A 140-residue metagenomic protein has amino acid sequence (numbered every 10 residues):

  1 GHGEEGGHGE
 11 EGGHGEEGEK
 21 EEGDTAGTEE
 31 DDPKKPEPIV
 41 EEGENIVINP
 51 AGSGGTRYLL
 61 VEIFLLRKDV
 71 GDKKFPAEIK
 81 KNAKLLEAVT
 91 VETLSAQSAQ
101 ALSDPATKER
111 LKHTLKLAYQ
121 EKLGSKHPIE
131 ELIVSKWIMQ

Functional and structural regions predicted by a protein language model:
G1-Q140: Flexible, low-complexity charged segments
